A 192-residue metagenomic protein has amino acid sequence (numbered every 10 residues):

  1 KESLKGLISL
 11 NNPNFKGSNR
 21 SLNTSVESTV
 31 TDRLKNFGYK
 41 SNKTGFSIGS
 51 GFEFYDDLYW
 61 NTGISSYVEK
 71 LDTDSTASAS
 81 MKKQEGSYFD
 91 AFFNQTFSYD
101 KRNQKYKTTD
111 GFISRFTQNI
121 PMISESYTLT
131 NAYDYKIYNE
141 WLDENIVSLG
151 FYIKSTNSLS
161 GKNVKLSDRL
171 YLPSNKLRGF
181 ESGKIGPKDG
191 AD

Functional and structural regions predicted by a protein language model:
K1-R115, N119-P121, S126-L129, Y133 (+3 more regions): Gram-negative/organellar outer-membrane beta-barrel architecture
T31-R33, E140, Y152-N163: Short, conserved secondary-structure transition motifs
T156-R178: Conserved small-residue
